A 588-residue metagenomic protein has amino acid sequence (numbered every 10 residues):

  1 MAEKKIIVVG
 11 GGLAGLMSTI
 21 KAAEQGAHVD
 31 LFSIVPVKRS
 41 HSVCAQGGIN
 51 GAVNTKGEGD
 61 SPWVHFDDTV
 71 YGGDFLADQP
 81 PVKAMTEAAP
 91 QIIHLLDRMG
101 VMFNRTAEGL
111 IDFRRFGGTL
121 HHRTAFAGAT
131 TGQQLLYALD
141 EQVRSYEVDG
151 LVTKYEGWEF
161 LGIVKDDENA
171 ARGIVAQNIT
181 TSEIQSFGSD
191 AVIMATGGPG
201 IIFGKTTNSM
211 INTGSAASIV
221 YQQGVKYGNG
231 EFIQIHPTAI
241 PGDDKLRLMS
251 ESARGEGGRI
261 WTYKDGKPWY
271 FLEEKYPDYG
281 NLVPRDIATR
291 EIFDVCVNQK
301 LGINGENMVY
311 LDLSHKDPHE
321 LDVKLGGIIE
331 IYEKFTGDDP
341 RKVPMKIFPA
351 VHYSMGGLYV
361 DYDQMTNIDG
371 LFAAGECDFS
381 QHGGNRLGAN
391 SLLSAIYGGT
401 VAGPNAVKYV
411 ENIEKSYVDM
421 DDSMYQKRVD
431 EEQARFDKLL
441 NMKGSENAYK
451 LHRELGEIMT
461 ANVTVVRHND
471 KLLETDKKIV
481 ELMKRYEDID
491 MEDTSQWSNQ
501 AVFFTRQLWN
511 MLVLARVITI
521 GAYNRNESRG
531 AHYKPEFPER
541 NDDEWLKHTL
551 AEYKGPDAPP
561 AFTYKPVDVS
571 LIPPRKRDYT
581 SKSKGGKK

Functional and structural regions predicted by a protein language model:
M1-K5, K21, Q25, P36-K38 (+9 more regions): Glycine- and aromatic-enriched mobile tails/lids
A2-K4, S182-A191, N367: Core beta-strand elements of the Rossmann-like FAD/NAD(P) dinucleotide-binding domain in flavoenzyme oxidoreductases
I6-L31: N-terminal Rossmann-like FAD-binding beta1-loop-alpha1 element of flavoenzymes
G51-M85: Glycine-rich active-site loop/strand segments that organize a redox cofactor
A77-E87, A125-D140, Y155, T206-G214 (+2 more regions): Short beta-strand to alpha-helix junction loop
D97-E183, G188, A195, H236-P241: Conserved redox-cofactor binding core of oxidoreductases
A191-L246, I303, N385-N405: Glycine-rich loop(s) and the adjacent beta-strand/alpha-helix scaffold that form part
I219, V225-D338, N405-E411: An anion/pyrophosphate-binding glycine-rich loop and adjacent beta-alpha core in soluble alpha-beta enzymes
